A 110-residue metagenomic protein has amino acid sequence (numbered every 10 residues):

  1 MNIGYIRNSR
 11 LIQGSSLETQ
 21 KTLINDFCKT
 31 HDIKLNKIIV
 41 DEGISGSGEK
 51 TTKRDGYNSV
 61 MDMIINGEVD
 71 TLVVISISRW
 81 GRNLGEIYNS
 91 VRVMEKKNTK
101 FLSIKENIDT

Functional and structural regions predicted by a protein language model:
M1-T110: Short, structured surface patches at the beginning of a domain
